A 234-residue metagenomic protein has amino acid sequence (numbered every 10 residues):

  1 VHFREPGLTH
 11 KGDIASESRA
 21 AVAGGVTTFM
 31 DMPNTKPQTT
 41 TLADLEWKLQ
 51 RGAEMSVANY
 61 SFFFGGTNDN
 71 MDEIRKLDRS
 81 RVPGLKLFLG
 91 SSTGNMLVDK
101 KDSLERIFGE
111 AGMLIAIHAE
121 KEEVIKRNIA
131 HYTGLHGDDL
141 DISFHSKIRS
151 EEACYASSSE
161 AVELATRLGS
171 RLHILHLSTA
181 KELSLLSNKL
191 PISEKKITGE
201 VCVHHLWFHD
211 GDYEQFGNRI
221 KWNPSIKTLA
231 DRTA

Functional and structural regions predicted by a protein language model:
V1-G12, T35, A58-N70, H145-E152 (+1 more regions): Active-site mouth loops of central-metabolism enzymes
V1-M55: Metal-associated gating/positioning segment near the N- to mid-region
H10-S18, N68-L77, E160-A161: Short, acidic/polar
D31, S61-F64, R171-H176: Short catalytic-loop micro-motif centered on adjacent basic/acidic residues
T40, G66-N68, L177-K181: Short beta->alpha linker loops
L42-N59, L104-I117: Alpha-helix-loop-beta-strand connector modules within alpha/beta enzyme cores
R51-F63, N70, K76, S80: Hydrophobic alpha-helical hairpins/lids featuring a short glycine-rich hinge
D72-A234: Histidine/acidic residue-rich metal-binding segments in metalloenzymes
